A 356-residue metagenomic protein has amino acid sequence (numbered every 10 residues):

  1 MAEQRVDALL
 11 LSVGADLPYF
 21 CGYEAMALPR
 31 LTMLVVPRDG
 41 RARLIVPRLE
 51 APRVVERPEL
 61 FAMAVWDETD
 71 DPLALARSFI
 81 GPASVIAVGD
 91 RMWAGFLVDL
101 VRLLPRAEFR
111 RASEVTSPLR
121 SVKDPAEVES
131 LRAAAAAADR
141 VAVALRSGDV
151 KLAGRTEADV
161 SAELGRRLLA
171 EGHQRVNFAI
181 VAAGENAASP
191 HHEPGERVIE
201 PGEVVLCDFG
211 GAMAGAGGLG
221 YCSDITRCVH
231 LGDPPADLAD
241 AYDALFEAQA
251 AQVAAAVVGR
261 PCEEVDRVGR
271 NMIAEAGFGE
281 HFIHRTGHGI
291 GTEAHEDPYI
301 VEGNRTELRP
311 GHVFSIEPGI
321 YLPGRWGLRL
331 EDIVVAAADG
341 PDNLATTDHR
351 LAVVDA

Functional and structural regions predicted by a protein language model:
M1-A356: Active-site neighborhoods and metal-handling regions in enzymes and metal-associated proteins
